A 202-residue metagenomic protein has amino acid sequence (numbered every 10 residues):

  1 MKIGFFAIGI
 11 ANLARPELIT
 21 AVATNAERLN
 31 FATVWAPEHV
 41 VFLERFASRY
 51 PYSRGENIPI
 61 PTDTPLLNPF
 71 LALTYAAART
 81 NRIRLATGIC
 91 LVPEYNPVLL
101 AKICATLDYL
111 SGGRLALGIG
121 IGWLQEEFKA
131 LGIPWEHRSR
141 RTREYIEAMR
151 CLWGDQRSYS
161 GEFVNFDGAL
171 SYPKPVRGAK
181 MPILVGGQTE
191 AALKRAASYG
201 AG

Functional and structural regions predicted by a protein language model:
M1-G202: Active-site-adjacent structural elements that line small-molecule/cofactor binding pockets in enzymes
